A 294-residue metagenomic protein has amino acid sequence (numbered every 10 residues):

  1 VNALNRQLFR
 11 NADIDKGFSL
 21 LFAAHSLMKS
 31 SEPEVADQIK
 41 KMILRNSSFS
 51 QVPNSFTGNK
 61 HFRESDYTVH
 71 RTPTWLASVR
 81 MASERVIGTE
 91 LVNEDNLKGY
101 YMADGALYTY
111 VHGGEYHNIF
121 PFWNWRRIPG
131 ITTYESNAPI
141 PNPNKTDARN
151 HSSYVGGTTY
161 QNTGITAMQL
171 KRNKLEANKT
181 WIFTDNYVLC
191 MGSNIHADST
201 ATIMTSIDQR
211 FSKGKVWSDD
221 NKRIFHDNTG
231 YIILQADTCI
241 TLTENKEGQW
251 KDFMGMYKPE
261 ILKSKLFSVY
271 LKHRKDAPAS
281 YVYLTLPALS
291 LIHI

Functional and structural regions predicted by a protein language model:
N2-L291: Extended polysaccharide-engagement surfaces of secreted carbohydrate-active enzymes
I294: Calmodulin-binding IQ motif helices
